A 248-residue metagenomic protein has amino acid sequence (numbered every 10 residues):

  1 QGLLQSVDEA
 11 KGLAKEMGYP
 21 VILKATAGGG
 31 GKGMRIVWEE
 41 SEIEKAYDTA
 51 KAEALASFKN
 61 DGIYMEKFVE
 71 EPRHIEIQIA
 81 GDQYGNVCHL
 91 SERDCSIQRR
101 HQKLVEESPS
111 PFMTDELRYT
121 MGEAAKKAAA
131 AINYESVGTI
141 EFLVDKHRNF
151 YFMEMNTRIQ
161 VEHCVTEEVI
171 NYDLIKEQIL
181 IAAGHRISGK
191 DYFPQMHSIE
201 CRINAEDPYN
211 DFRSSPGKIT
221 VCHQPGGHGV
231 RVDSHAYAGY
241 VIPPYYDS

Functional and structural regions predicted by a protein language model:
Q1-T26, G33: A conserved helix-loop-beta module that forms one wall/lid of the active-site cleft in ATP-utilizing catalytic domains
G30, V37-S248: ATP-dependent carboxylate activation and anion-phosphoryl transfer catalytic cores that bind Mg-ATP to form
